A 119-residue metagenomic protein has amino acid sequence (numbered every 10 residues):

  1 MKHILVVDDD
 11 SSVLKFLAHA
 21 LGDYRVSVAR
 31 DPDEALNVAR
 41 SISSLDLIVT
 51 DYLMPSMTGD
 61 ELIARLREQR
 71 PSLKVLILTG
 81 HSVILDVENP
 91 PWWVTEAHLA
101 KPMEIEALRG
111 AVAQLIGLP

Functional and structural regions predicted by a protein language model:
S11-V28: Two-component/phosphorelay signaling modules centered on CheY-like receiver
V28-L47, E68: Acidic, metal-coordinating helix/loop segments flanking the phosphotransfer/catalytic sites of two-component signaling
V49-D51: Active-site T/S-Asp motif of two-component receiver
M54: Receiver (REC) domain active-site loop signature in two-component systems and cognate sites in sensor histidine kinases
M103-Q114: C-terminal output helix
